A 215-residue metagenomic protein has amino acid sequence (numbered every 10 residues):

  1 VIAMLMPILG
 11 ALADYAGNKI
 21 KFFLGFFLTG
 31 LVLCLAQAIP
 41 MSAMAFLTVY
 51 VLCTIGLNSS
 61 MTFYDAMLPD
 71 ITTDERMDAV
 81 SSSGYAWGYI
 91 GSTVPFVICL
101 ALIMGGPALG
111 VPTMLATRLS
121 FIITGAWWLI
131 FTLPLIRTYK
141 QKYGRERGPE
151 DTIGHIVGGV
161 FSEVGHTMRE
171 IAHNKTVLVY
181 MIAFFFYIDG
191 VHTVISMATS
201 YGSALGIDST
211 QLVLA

Functional and structural regions predicted by a protein language model:
V1, S82, L115-L119, A198 (+1 more regions): Loop-to-transmembrane helix entry
A3, L24-S42: C-terminal ends and interior cores of transmembrane alpha-helices in multi-pass membrane transporters/permeases
A13-F27: Cytoplasmic membrane-interface "Motif A"-like loop-to-helix N-cap segments of 12-TM Major Facilitator Superfamily
L33, A43-S60: Hydrophobic core of transmembrane alpha-helices in multi-pass small-molecule transporters, especially MFS/SLC-type
V51, R169-V194: Pair of pore-lining "gating" transmembrane helices in MFS-fold secondary transporters
A79-I103: Glycine-rich segments within core transmembrane alpha-helices of 12-TM secondary carriers
P95-P107, G125-E146: C-terminal membrane-cytosol helix-exit motif in multi-pass small-molecule transporters
K140-M181, A204: Juxtamembrane intracellular "pre-TM" segments in multi-pass secondary transporters
